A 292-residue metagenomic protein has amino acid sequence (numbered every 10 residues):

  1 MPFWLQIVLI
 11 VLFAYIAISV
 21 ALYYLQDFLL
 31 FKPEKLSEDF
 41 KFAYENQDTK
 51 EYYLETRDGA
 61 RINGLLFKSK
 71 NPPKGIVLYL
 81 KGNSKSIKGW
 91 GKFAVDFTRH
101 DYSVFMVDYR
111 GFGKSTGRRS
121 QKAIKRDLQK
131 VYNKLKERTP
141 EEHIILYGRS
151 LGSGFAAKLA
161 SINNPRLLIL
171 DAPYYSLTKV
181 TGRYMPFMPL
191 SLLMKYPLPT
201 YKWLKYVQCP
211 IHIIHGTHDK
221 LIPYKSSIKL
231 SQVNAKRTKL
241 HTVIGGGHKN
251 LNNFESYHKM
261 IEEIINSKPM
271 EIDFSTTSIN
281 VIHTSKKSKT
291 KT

Functional and structural regions predicted by a protein language model:
I7-E55, D273-I279, K289: An N-terminal hydrophobic leader/cap segment in hydrolases
R57-K134, R138: Membrane-embedded segments
F93, T200, C209, P223-Q232: Short alpha-helix in the alpha/beta-hydrolase fold that links the catalytic acid
T139-S150: Alpha/beta-hydrolase fold nucleophile elbow
I169-K179, Y196-T200, G246: Active-site nucleophile loop of the alpha/beta-hydrolase fold
V207, I213-H215, D219: Short beta-strand/loop motif that positions the catalytic acidic residue of the alpha/beta-hydrolase fold
H218-I222, H248-K249: Acidic catalytic loop of the alpha/beta-hydrolase fold
G246-S256: Catalytic histidine-centered segment of alpha/beta-hydrolase-like enzymes
